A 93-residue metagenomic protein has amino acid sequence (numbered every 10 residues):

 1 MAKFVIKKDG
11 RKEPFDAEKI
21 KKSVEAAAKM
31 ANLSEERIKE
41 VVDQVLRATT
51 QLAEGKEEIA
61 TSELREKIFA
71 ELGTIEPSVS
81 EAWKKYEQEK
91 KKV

Functional and structural regions predicted by a protein language model:
M1-V93: Long, C-terminal-biased catalytic regions of enzyme "large/alpha" subunits
